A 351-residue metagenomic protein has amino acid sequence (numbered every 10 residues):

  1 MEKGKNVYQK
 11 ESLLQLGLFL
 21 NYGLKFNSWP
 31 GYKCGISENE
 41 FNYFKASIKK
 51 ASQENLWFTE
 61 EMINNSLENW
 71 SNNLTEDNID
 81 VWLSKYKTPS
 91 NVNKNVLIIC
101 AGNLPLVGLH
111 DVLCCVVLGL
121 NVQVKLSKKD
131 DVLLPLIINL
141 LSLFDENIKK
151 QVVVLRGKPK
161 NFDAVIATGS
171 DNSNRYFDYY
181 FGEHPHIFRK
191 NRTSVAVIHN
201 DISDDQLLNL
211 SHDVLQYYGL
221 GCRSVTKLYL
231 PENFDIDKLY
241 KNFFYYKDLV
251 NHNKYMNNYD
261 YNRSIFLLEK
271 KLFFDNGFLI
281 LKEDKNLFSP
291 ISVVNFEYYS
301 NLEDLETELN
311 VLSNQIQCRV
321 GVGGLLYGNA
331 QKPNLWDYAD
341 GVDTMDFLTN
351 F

Functional and structural regions predicted by a protein language model:
M1-N95, N295-N301, I316-Y327: N-terminal Rossmann-like NAD(P)+-binding subdomain of aldehyde/semialdehyde dehydrogenases
V81-F144: Conserved small-residue-rich beta-alpha loop and adjacent elements that most often cradle the phosphate/pyrophosphate
S84-N103, L155-N161, D171, L279-V293: Donor nucleotide-activated moiety binding/catalytic core segment of transferases that use nucleotide-activated donors
N95, D145-F234, P290, A339-F351: Conserved NAD(P)+-binding/catalytic subdomain of aldehyde/semialdehyde dehydrogenases
N95-I99, Q123-K125, D163-I166, Q317-G321: Short hydrophobic beta-strand segments
S127-D130, K190-S194, K332: Short, acidic/turn-prone active-site loops that include or flank metal/cofactor- and phosphate-binding residues
L134-I137, F177, L239: Hydrophobic packing residues within well-ordered alpha-helices of enzyme cores
Y217-V225, Y229-F351: NAD(P)-dependent aldehyde/semialdehyde dehydrogenase
